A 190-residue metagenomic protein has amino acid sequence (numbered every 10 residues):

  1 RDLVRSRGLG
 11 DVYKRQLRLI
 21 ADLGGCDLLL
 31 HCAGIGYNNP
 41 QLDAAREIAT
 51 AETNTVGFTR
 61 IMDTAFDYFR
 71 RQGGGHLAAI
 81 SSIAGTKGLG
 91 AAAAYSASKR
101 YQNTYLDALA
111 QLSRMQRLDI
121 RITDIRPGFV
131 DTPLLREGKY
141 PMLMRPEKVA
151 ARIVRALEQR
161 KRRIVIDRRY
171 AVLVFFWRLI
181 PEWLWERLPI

Functional and structural regions predicted by a protein language model:
D2-Y13: Single conserved hydrophobic/aromatic residue that forms the stacking wall/gate of nucleotide- or nucleobase-binding
C32-N38: Conserved NAD(P)H cofactor-binding loop of Rossmann-fold oxidoreductase domains
N39-E52: Short alpha-helical oligomerization interface
M62, S98: Active-site helix of classical SDR
S82: Residue(s) in the substrate-gating loop at a strand-loop-helix junction that position the organic substrate next
K87-A93, G138: Active-site loop immediately N-terminal to the catalytic Tyr-X3-Lys motif of short-chain dehydrogenase/reductase
D124, R136-V174: C-terminal helical subdomain
